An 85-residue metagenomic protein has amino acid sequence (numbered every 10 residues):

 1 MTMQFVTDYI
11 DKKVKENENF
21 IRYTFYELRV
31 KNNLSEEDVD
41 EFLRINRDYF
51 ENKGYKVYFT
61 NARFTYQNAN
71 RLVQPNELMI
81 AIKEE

Functional and structural regions predicted by a protein language model:
M1, K83-E85: Short intrinsically disordered terminal tails
M1-E37: An N-terminal amphipathic alpha-helical segment
I10, I21, I45, I80-I82: Weak global preference for isoleucine
F25-M79: Acidic, low-complexity, intrinsically disordered interaction modules
